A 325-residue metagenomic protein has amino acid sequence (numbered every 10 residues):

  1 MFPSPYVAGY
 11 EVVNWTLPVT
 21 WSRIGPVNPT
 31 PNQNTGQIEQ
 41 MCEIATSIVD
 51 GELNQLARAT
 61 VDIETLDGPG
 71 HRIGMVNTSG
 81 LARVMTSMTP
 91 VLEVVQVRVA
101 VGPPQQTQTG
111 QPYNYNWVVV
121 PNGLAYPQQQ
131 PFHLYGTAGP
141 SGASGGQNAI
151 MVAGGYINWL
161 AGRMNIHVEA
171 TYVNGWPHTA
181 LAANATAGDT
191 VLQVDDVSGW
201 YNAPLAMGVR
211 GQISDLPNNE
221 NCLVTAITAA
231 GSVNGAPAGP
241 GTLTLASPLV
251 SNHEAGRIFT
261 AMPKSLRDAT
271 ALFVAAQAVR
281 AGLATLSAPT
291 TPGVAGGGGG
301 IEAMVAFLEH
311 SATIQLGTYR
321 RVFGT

Functional and structural regions predicted by a protein language model:
M1-T325: Divalent metal-cofactor coordination and adjacent catalytic microenvironments
